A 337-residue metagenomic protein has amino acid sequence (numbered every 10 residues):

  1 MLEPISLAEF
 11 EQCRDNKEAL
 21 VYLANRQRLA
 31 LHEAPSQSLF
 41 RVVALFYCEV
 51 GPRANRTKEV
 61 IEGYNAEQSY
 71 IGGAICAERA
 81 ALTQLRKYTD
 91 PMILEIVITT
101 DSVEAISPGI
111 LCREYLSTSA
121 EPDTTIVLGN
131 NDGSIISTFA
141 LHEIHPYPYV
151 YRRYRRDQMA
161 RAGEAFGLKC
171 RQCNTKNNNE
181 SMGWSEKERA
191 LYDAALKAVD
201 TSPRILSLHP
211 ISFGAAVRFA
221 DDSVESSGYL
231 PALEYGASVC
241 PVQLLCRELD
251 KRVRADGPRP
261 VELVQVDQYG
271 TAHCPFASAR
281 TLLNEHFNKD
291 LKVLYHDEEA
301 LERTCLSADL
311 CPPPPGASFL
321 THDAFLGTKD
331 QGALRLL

Functional and structural regions predicted by a protein language model:
M1-L337: Zinc-dependent deaminase catalytic domain
